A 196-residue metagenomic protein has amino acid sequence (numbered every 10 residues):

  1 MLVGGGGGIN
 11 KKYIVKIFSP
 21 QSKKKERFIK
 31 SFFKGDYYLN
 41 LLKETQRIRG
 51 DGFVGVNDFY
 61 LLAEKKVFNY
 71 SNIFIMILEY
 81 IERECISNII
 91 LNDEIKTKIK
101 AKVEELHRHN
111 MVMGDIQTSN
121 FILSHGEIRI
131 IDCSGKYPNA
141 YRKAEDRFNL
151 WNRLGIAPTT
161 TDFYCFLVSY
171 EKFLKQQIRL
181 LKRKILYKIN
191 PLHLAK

Functional and structural regions predicted by a protein language model:
M1-K43: ATP-binding glycine-rich loop module of kinase domains
K11, S71-F74, E127: Residues on conserved beta-strands of the protein kinase catalytic domain
K12-K16, I77, I130: Short hydrophobic-acidic sequence motifs that mark active-site Asp/Glu residues
K34-L39, Q46-R49, F53-K96: Conserved structural core of kinase catalytic domains
I48, E105-L106: Conserved hydrophobic alpha-helix
E94-E105: Conserved alphaE helix
R108-T118: Catalytic-loop of the protein kinase fold
S124-K196: C-lobe/activation-segment region of protein kinase-like
